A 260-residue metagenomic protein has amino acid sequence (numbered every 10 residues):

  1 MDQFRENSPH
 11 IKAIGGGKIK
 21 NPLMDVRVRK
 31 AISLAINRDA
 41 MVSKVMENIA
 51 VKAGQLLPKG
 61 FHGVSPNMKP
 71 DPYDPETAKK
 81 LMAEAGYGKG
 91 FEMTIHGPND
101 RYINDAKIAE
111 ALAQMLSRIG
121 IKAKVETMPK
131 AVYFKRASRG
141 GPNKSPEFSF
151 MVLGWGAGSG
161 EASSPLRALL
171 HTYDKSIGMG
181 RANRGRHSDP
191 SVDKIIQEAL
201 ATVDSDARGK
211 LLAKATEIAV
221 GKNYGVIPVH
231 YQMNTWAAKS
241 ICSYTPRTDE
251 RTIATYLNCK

Functional and structural regions predicted by a protein language model:
M1-V45, V51, F61-N223, N258-K260: Extracytoplasmic/periplasmic ligand-capture domains
N48-V51, L57, W155, V229-T235: Short, solvent-exposed turn/loop segments enriched in Gly/Ser/Thr/Pro and often Arg
G178, W236-K260: Long beta-strand-rich cores associated with HINT superfamily self-processing modules
